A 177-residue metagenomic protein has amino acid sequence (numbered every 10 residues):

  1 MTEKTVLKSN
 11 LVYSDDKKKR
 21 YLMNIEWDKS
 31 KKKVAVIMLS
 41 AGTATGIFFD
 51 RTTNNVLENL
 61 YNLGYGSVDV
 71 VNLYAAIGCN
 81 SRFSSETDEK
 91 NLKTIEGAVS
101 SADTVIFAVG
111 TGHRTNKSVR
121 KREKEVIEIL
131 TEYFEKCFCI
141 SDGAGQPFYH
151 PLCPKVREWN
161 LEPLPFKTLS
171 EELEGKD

Functional and structural regions predicted by a protein language model:
M1-D50, D177: Active-site and ligand/interface coordination hotspots across diverse enzymes and nucleic-acid-associated assemblies
L22-D28, F48-Y65, T94-A98: Short amphipathic alpha-helices and their capping/turn segments at secondary-structure boundaries
K33, G66-S67, T104, K136: Residues at the starts of beta-strands that form the adenosine-phosphate
S40-T43, A76, G112: A short, flexible beta-alpha/helix-coil linker loop
G66-R82: Short connector loops at secondary-structure junctions
G78, S84-D177: Glycine/proline-rich loop-helix segments at beta-alpha junctions forming the active-site rim of enzyme cores
